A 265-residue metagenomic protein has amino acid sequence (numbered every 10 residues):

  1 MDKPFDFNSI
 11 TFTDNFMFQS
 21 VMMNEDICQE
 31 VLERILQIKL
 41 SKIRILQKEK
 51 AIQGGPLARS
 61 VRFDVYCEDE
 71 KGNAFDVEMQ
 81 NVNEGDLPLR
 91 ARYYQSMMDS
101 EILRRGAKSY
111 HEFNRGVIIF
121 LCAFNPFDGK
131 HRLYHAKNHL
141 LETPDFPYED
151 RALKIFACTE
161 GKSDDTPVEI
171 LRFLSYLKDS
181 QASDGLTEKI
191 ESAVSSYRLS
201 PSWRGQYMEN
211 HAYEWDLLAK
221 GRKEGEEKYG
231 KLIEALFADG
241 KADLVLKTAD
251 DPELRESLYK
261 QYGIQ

Functional and structural regions predicted by a protein language model:
M1-L153, S163-D165, D216, K220 (+2 more regions): Accessory alpha/beta interaction modules
D2-N8, F12, F16, Y66-E68 (+3 more regions): Short, charged alpha-helical interaction segments and adjacent helix-coil junctions
